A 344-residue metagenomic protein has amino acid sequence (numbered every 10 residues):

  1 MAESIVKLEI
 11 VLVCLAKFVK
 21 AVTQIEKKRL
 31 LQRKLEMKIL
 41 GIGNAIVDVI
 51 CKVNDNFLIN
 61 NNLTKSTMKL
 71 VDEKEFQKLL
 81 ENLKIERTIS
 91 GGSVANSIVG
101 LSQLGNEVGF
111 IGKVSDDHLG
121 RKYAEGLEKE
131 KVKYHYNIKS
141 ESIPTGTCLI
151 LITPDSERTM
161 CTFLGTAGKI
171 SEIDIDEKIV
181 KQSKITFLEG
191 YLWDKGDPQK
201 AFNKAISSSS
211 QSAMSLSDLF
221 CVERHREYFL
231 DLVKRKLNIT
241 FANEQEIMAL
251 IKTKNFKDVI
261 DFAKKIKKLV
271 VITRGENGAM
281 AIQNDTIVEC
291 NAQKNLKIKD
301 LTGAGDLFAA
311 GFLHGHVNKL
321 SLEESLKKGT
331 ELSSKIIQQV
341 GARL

Functional and structural regions predicted by a protein language model:
E3, E9, Q24-K27: Charged/polar low-complexity intrinsically disordered segments
R33-I111, R121: Glycine-rich phosphate/adenosyl-contacting loop at the front of the ribokinase-like
K34-L63, E86, A124-K139, I143 (+2 more regions): Ribokinase/PfkB-type carbohydrate-kinase core domain
K74-I85, E130-K131, I287-L296: Glycine/charged-rich beta-loop-alpha catalytic/anionic-binding loops adjacent to active sites
S102-Q103, K265, L269, Q293-L344: Conserved post-catalytic alpha-helical subdomain immediately downstream of the catalytic base and nucleotide-binding
